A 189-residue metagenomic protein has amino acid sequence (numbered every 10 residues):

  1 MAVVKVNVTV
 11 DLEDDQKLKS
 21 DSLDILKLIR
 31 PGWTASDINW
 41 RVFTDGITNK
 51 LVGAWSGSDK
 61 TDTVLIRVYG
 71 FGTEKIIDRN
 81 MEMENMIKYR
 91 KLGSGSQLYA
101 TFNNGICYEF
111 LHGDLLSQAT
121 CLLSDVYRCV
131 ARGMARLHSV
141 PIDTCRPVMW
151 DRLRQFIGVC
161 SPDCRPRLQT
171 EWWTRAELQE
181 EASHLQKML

Functional and structural regions predicted by a protein language model:
M1-W40: Juxta-kinase regulatory segment immediately upstream of eukaryotic protein kinase catalytic domains
E13-K17, E74, L178-L189: Amphipathic repeat-derived elements
D21, I25, N85-K88, H184: Amphipathic alpha-helical segments that form well-ordered structural scaffolds and often line/cohere around active
I25-I29, F156-D163, E181-M188: Residues that form generic nucleotide/phosphate-binding pockets
P31-I38, M81, Y89, E181-L189: Short Pro/Gly-enriched beta-strand edge/turn motifs at strand-loop
R41-E180: ATP-binding pocket architecture of kinase catalytic cores
